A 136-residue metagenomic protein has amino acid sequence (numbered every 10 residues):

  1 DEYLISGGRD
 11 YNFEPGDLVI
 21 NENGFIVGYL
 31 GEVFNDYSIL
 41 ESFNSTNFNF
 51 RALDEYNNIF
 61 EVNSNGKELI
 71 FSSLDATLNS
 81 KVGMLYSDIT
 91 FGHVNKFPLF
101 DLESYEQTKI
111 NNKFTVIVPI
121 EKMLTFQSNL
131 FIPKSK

Functional and structural regions predicted by a protein language model:
D1-D10, E14-K136: Extracytoplasmic/periplasmic terminal helices and flexible tails
